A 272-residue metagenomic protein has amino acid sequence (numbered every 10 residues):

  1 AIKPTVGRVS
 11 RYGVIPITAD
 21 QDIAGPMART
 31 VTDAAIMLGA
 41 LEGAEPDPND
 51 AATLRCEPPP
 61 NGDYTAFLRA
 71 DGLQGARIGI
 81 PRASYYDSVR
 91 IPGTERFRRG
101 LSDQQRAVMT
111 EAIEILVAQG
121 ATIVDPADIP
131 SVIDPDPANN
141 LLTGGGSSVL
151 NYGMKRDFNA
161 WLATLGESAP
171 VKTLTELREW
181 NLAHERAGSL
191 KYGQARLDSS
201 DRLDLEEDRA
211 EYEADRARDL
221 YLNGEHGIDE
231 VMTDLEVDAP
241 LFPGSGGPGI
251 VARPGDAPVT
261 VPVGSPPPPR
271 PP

Functional and structural regions predicted by a protein language model:
A1-I15, T260-P271: Flexible glycine/proline-rich, aromatic-decorated loop/lid segments
K3, T18-A19, R69-Q74, V117 (+4 more regions): Extracellular/periplasmic catalytic domains that process cell-envelope and extracellular macromolecules
K3-Q104, P130, A183: A short helix-breaking turn/cap at a secondary-structure junction
M27, R90, E95, G100 (+3 more regions): N-terminal leader/propeptide and maturation segments of large enzyme subunits in energy/redox metabolism and hydrolases
T30, Q74-A76, A118-T122, L235-P240 (+1 more regions): Loop/turn elements at helix/coil->beta-strand transitions in domains of secreted/extracellular proteins
D63-R69, L101-D128, K155-S168, T175-E179 (+1 more regions): Acyltransferase
Y85, R196-P272: Glycine-rich, small-residue loops and helix-cap segments that act as flexible hinges at active-site edges
I133-D157: Charged, often glycine-rich, active-site loop that binds/positions anionic groups
